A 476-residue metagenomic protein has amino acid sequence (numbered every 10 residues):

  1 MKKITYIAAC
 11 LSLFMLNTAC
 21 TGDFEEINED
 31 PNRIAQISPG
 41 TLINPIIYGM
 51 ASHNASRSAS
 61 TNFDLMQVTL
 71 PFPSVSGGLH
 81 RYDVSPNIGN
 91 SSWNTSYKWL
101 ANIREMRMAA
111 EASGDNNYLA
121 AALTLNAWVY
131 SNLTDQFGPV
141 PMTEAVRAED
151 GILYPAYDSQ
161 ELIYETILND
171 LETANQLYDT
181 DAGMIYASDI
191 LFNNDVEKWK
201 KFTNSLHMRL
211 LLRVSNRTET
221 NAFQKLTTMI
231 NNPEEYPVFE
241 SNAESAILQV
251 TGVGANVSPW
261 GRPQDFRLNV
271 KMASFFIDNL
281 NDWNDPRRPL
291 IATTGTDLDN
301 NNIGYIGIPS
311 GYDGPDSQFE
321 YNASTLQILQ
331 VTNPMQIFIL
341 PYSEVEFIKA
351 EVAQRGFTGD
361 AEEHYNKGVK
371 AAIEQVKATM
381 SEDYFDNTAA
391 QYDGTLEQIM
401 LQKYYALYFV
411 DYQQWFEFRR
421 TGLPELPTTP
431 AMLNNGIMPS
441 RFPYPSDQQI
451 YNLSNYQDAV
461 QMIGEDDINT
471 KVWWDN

Functional and structural regions predicted by a protein language model:
M1-E29: Bacterial Sec-dependent N-terminal signal peptides
M15-L16, A222, L298, P430: Residues in and immediately flanking transmembrane alpha helices
N17, A55-S56, K377-A378: Intrinsically disordered or highly flexible coil/loop and linker segments, enriched in small and charged/polar residues
C20, N256-N284, R288-A292, D299 (+2 more regions): Long, intrinsically disordered, low-complexity segments
C20-Q67, P73, H80, N87 (+5 more regions): Membrane-proximal, proline-rich intrinsically disordered regions
Q36-G40, L70-L125, V129-A378, D393-L396 (+1 more regions): Structured, solvent-exposed acidic/aromatic patches
A372-E374, D383-T388: C-terminal beta-barrel architecture of Gram-negative outer-membrane proteins
